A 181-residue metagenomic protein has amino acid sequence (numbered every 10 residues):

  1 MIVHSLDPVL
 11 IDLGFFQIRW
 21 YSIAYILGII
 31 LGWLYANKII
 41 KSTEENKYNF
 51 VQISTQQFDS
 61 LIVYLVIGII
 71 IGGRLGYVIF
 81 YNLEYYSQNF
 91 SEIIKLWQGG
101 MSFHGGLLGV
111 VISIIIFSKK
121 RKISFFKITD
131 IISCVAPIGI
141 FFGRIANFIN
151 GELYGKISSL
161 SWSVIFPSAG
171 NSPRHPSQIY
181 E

Functional and structural regions predicted by a protein language model:
M1-Y180: Hydrophobic, membrane-interfacing alpha helices
